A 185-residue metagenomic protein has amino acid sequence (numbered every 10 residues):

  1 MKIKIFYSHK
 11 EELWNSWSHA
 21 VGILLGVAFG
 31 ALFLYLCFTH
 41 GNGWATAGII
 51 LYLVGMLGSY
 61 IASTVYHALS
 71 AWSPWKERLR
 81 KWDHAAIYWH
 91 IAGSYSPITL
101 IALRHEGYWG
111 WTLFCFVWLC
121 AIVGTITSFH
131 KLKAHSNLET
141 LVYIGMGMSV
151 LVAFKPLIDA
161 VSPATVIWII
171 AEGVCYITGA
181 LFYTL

Functional and structural regions predicted by a protein language model:
M1-L185: Multi-pass alpha-helical transmembrane bundles in non-GPCR membrane proteins that perform intramembrane catalysis
